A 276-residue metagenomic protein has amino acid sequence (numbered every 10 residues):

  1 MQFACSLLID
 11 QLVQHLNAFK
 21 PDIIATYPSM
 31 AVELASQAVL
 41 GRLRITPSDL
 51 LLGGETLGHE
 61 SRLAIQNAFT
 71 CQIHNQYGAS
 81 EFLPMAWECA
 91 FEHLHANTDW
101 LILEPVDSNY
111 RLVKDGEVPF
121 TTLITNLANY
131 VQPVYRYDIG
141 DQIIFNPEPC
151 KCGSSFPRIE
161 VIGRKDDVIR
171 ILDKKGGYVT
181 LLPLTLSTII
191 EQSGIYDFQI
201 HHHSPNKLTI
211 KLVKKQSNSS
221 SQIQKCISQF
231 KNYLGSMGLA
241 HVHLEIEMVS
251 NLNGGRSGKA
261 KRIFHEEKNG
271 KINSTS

Functional and structural regions predicted by a protein language model:
M1-S276: Active-site glycine/GP-rich loop and adjacent strand/helix microenvironment that borders small-molecule binding pockets
